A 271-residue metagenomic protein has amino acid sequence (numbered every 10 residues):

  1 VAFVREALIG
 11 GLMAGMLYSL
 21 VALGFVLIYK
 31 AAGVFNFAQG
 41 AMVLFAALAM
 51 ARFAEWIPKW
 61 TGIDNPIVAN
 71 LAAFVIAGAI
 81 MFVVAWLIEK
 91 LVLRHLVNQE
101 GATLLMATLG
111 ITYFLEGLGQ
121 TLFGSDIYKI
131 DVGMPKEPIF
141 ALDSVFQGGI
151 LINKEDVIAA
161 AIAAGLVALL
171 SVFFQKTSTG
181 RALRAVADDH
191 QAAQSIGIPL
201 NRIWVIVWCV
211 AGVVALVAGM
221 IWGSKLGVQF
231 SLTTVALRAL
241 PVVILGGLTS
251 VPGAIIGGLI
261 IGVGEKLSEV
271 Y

Functional and structural regions predicted by a protein language model:
V1-V21, A49, K59-F74, Q99-T103 (+1 more regions): Membrane-interfacial amphipathic/re-entrant helices at transmembrane-helix boundaries
A14, G148-V228, V251-G257: Helix-loop-helix "hairpin" substructures at the membrane interface of multi-pass membrane proteins
Y18, A22, P66, N70-G78 (+3 more regions): Transmembrane alpha-helical segments in multi-pass inner-membrane proteins
A22-A31, M50, V84-K90, I111 (+6 more regions): Alpha-helical transmembrane segments of polytopic integral membrane proteins, especially the permease/helical cores
L27-A47, N98-L104, T179-A182, L200-R202 (+4 more regions): Short, non-helical or kinked segments that cap or interrupt transmembrane helices
A47-R52, A77-V84, L109-G119, I162-S171 (+3 more regions): Hydrophobic core segments of alpha-helical transmembrane domains in multi-pass membrane transport and ion-translocation
W60-I111, L118, I256-I261, E265: Alpha-helical transmembrane segments within multi-pass membrane transporters and channels
H95-L96, L104-K176, I203-I206, G227 (+1 more regions): Transmembrane helix-bundle core of multi-pass membrane transporters and related energy-transducing complexes
